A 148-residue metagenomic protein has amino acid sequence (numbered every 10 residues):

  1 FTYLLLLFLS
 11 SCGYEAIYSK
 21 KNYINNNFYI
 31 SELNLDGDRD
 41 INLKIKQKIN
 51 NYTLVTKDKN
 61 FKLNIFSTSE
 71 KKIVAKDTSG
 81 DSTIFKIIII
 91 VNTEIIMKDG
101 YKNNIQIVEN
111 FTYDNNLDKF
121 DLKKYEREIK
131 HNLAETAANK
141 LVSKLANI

Functional and structural regions predicted by a protein language model:
F8-S11: C-terminal motif of bacterial Sec signal peptides marking the signal peptidase cleavage site
G13-E15: Bacterial signal peptide processing site
N22-R39: Post-signal peptide N-terminal segment of mature Sec-exported envelope proteins
N34-K62: Post-signal-peptide N-terminal segment of Sec-exported extracytoplasmic proteins
N50, L54, A138, V142-N147: Sec-exported extracytoplasmic/periplasmic mature domains
T56-N104, V108-H131, N139: Surface-exposed short loop/turn segments
